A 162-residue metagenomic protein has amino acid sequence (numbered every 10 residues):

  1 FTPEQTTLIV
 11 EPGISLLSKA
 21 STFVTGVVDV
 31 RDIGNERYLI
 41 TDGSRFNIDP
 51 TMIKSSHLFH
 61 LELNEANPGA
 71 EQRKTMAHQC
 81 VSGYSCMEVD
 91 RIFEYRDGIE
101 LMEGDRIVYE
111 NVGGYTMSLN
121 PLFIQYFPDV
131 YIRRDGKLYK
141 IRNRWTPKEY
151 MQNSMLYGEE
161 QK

Functional and structural regions predicted by a protein language model:
P3-K162: Charged (often Lys/Glu-rich) extended helix/loop segments that serve as interaction or gating elements
